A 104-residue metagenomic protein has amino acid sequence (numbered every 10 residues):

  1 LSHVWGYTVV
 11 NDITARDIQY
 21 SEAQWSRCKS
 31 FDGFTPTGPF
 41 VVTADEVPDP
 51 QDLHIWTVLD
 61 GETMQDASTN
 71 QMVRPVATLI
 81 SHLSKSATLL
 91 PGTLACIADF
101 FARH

Functional and structural regions predicted by a protein language model:
L1-Y7: N-terminal accessory regions of nucleic-acid-interacting proteins
T8, R16-H104: Catalytic-pocket segment enriched in acidic/His residues
